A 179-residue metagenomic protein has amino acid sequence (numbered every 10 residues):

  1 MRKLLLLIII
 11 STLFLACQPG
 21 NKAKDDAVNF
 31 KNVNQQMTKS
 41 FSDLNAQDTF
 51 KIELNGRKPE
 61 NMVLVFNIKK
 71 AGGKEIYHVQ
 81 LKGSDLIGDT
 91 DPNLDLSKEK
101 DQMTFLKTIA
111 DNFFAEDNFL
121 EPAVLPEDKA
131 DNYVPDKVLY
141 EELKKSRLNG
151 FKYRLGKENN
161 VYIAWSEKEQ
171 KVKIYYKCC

Functional and structural regions predicted by a protein language model:
R2-I8: Sec-dependent signal peptide recognition, specifically the positively charged N-region followed immediately by
L13-A16: C-terminal motif of bacterial Sec signal peptides marking the signal peptidase cleavage site
Q18-N21: Bacterial signal peptide processing site
A27-V28: Acidic, negatively charged sequence signal that fires either on conserved catalytic/metal-binding carboxylates
Q36-E141: Surface-exposed acidic loop/strand-edge motifs in secreted or periplasmic proteins that form small linear binding
E53-N55, N149-R154: Short beta-strand segments that buttress and anchor functional surface loops
F151-Q170: Short, exposed beta-strand-loop hairpins at the edges of beta-sheets in extracellular/periplasmic proteins
C178-C179: Short, solvent-exposed mixed-charge patches
